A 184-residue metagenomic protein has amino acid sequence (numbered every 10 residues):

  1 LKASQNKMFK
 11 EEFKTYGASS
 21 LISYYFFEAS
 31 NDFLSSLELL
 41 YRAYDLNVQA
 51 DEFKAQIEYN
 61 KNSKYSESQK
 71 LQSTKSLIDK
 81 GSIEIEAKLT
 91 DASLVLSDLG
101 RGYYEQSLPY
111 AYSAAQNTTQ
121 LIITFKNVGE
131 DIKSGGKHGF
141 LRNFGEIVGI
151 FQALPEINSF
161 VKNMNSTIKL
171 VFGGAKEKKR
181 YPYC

Functional and structural regions predicted by a protein language model:
L1-S63, K178-C184: Immediate post-signal-peptide N-terminus of mature secreted/exported proteins
E67-C184: Extended amphipathic alpha-helical interaction segments
